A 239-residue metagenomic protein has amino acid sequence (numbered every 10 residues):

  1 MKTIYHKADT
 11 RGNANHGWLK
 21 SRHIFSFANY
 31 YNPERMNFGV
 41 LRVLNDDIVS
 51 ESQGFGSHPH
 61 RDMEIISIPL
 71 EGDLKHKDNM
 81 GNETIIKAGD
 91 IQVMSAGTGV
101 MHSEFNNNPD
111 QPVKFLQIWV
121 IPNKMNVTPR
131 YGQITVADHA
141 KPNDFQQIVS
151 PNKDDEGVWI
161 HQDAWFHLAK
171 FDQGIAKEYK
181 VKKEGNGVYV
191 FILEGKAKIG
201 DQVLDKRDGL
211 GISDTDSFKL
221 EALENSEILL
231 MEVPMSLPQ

Functional and structural regions predicted by a protein language model:
M1-Q239: Jelly-roll (double-stranded beta-helix
